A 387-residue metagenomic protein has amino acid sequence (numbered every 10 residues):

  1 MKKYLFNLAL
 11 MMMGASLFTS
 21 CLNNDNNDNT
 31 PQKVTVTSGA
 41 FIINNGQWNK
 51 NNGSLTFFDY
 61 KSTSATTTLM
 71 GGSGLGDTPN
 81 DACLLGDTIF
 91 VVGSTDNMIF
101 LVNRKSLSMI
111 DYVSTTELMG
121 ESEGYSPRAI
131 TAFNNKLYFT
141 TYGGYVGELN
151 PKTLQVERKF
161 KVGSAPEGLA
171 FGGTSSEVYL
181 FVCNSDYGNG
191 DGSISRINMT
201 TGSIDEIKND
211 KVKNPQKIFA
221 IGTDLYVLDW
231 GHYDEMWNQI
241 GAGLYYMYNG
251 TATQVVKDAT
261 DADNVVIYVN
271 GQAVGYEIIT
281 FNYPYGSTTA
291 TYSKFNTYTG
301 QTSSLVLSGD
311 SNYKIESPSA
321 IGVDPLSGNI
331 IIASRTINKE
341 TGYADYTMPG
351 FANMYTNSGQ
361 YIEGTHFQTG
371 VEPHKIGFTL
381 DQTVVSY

Functional and structural regions predicted by a protein language model:
M1-F41: Bacterial Sec-dependent N-terminal signal peptides
L22, T63-G74, S108-E121, Q155-F160 (+5 more regions): A short beta-strand motif characteristic of beta-propeller blades
V36-A40, G86-T88, N134-K136, T174-V178 (+3 more regions): Short coil/turn segments that connect the beta-strands within blades of beta-propeller domains
I42-K50, V91-T95, Y138-G143, L180-N189 (+4 more regions): Conserved beta-strand positions in repeat-built beta-propeller and related beta-rich domains
T67-T131: Blade-loop segments of beta-propeller domains
G76-L84, E121-A132, S164-G173, K211-G222 (+3 more regions): Repeated scaffold domains used in trafficking and secretory/extracellular systems, primarily beta-propellers
Q155, S164-S287: Acidic, serine/threonine- and glycine-rich low-complexity intrinsically disordered segments that serve as flexible
V256-M348, M354: Intrinsically disordered, low-complexity segments enriched in Gly and acidic/Ser/Thr residues that form flexible
